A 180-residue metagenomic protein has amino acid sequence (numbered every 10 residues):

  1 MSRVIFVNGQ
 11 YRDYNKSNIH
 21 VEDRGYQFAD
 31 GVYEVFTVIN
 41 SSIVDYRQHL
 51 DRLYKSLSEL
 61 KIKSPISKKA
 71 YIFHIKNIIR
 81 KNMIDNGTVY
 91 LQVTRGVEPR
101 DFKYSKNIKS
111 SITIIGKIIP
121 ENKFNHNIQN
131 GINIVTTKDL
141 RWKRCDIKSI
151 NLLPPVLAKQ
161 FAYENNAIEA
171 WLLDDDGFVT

Functional and structural regions predicted by a protein language model:
M1-R80, P99, K103-T180: Helix-start/capping segments and mature chain N-termini
K81-Q92: Short secondary-structure capping/junction motifs at helix and strand boundaries
